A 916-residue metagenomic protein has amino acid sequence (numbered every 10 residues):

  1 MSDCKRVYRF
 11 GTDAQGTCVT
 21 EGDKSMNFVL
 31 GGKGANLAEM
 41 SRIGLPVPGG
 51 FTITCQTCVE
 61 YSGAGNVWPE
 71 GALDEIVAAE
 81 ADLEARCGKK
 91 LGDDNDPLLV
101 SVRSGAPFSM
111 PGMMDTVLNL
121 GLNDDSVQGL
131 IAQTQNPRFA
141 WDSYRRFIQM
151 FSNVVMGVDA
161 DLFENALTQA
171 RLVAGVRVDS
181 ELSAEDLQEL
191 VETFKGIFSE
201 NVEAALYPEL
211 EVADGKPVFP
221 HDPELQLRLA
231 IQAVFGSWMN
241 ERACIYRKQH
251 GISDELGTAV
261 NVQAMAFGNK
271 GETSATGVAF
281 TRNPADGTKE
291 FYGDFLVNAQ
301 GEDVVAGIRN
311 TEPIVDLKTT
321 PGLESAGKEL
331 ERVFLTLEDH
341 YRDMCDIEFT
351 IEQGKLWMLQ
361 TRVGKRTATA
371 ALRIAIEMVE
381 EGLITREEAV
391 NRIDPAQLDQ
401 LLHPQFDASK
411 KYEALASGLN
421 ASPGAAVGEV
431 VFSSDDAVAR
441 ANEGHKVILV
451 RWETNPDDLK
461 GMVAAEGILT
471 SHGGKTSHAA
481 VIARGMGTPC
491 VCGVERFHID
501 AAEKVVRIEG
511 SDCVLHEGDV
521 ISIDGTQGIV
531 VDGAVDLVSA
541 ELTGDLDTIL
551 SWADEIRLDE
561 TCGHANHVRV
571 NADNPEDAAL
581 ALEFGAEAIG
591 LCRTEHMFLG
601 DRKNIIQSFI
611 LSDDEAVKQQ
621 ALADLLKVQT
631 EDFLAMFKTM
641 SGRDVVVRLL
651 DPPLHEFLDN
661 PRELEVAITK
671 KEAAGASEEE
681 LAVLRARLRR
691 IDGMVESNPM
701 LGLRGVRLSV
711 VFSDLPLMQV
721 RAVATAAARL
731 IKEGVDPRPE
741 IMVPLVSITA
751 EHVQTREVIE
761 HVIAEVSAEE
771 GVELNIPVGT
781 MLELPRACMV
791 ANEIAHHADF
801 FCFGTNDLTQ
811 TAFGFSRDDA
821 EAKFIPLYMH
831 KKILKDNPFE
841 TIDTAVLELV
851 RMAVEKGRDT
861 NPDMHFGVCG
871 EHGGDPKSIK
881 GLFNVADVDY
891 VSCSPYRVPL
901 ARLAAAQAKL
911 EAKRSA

Functional and structural regions predicted by a protein language model:
M1-E413, A439, H445-I448, N455-K460 (+11 more regions): Nucleotide/phosphate-binding sheet-loop regions of phosphoryl- and nucleotidyl-transfer enzymes
T52, Q56-C58, T454, G473-K475 (+10 more regions): Short, ordered loop/turn segments at secondary-structure junctions
A78-D93, V506-E509, A764-E773: Short mixed-charge
R103-S104, L542, E555-A916: Conserved alpha/beta-domain cores
K355-W357, I448, N455-V463, K475-S477 (+7 more regions): Glycine-rich phosphate/ribose-binding loops and adjacent secondary-structure elements that form binding surfaces
R386, I393-P395, A408, A534-H567 (+1 more regions): Intein/HINT protein-splicing elements and their conserved insertion hotspots or analogous self-processing inserts
S417-D457, E509-L550: Extended, non-globular alpha-helical segments
D435, E495-F497, D547-A553, D573-P575: Intrinsically disordered, low-complexity regulatory segments
